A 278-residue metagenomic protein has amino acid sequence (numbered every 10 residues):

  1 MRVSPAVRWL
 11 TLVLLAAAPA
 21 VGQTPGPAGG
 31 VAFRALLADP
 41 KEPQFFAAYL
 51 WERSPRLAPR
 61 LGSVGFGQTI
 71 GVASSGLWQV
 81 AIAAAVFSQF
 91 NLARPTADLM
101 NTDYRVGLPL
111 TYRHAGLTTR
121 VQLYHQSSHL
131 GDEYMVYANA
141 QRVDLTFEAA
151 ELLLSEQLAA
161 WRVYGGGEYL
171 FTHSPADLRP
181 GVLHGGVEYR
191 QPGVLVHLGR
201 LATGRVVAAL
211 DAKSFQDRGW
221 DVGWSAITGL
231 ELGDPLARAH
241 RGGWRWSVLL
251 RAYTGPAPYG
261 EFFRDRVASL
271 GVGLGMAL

Functional and structural regions predicted by a protein language model:
M1-G26: Cleavable N-terminal export/targeting peptides
Q23-T111: Transmembrane beta-barrel domains of Gram-negative outer membranes and organellar outer membranes
T24-A32, P43-F45, Q126-V143, G204-V207: Gram-negative and organellar
G26-V31, T118, G219-L278: Predominantly the C-terminal beta-signal and adjacent terminal strand-loop region of outer-membrane beta-barrel
F33-K41, G71-A81, Q157-R162, Q191-V206 (+1 more regions): Short loop/turn motifs that connect adjacent beta-strands in outer-membrane beta-barrel proteins
F66-V72, L108-Y112, L152-E156, G185-Q191 (+2 more regions): Residues on the lipid-exposed face of transmembrane beta-strands in outer-membrane beta-barrel proteins
W78-Y189, A252-P256, F263-R266: Outer-membrane pore/translocation modules
R179-R190, R200-F215, G223-G229: Alpha-helical membrane segments in multi-pass integral membrane proteins
